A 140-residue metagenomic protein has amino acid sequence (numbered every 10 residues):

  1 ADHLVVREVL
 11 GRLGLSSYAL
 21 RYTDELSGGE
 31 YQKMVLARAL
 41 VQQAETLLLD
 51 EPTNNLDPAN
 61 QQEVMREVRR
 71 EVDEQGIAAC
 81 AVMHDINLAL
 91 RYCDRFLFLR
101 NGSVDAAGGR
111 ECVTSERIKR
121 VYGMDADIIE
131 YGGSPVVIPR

Functional and structural regions predicted by a protein language model:
A1-Y18, Q43: Conserved ABC ATPase "signature" region
Y22-L26, E30: Conserved ABC ATPase signature
L36-A37, V64: Hydrophobic anchor residue at the start of the ABC signature
L47-E51: Catalytic Walker B motif of ABC-type/P-loop ATPase nucleotide-binding domains
Q61-Q75: Helical segment within the ABC ATPase nucleotide-binding domain
L97, N101-C112: Conserved switch/coupling elements of ABC/ABC-like ATPase nucleotide-binding domains
E111, S115-E116, R120-R140: ABC ATPase nucleotide-binding domains
